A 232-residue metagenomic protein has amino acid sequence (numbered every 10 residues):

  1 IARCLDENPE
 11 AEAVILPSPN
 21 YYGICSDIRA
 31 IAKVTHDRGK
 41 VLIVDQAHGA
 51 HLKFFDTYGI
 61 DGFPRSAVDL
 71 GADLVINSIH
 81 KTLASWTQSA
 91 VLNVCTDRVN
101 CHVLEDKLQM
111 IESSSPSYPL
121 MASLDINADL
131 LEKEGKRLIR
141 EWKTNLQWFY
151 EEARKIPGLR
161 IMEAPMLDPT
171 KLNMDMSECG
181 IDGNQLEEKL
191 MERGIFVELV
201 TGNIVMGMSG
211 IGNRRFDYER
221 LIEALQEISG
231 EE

Functional and structural regions predicted by a protein language model:
I1-E163, M176: Conserved PLP-enzyme active-site core in the AAT-like
E151-E232: Conserved C-terminal alpha-helix-loop-beta "cap" of PLP-dependent enzymes that closes/shapes the active-site mouth
